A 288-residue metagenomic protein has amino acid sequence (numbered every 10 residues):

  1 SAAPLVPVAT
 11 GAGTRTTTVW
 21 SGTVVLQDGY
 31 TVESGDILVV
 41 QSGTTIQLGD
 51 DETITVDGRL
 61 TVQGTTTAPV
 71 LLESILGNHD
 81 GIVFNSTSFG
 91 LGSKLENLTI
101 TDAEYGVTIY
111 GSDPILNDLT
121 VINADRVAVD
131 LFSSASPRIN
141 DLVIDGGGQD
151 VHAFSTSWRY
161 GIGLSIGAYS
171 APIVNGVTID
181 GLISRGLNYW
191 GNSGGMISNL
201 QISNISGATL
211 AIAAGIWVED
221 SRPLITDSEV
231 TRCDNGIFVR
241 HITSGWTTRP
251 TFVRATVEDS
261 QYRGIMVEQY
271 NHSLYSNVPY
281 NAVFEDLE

Functional and structural regions predicted by a protein language model:
S1-E288: Beta-strand/loop edge motif enriched in small/polar residues
